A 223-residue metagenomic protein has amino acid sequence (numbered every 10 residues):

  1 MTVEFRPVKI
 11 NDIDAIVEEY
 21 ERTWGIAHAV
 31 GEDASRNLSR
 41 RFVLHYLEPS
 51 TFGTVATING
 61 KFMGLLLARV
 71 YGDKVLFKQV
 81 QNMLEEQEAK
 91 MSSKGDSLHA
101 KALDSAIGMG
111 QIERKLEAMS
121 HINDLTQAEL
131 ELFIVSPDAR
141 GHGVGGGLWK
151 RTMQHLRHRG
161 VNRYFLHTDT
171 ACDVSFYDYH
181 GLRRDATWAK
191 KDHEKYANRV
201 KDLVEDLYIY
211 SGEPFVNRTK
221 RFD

Functional and structural regions predicted by a protein language model:
E4-E18, V70: A short beta-loop-alpha structural element at the N-terminal edge of CoA-dependent acyl/N-acetyltransferase catalytic
E21-F42, Q81-E88, A102: Conserved GNAT-fold acetyl-CoA-binding loop/helix
G31-G53, T57-N59, M63, L67 (+2 more regions): Active-site rim helix/loop that mediates acceptor-substrate recognition in acyltransferases
G72-A128, K191-D202: Conserved acyl-donor/pantetheine-binding loop and adjacent beta-alpha core of acyl/acetyltransferases and related
L116, G146, H158, T170-H193: Conserved active-site alpha-helix within GNAT-family acetyltransferase domains
Q127-A128, L156-D169: Conserved GNAT acetyl-CoA-binding A-motif
E131-F133, P137-R140, F165-S175, A189-K195: Conserved beta-strand-loop-alpha-helix junction that forms the acyl-donor binding cleft
V135, G141-Q154, Y179: Conserved acetyl-CoA-binding loop-helix of GNAT-fold acetyltransferases
